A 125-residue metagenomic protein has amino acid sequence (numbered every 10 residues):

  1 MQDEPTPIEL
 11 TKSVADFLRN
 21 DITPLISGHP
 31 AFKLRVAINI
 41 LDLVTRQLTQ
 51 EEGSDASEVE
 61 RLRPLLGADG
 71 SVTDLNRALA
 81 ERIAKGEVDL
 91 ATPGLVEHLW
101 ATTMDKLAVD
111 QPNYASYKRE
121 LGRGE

Functional and structural regions predicted by a protein language model:
I8-F17, G28-P30, E58-E125: C-terminal amphipathic alpha-helical interaction region
A15-L48: N-terminal interaction modules that seed assembly of large macromolecular complexes
N39-T49, G70, T103-L107: Short alpha-helix boundary/capping elements
Q47-R63: Short, charged early-sequence alpha-helical segments and their helix-coil boundaries
